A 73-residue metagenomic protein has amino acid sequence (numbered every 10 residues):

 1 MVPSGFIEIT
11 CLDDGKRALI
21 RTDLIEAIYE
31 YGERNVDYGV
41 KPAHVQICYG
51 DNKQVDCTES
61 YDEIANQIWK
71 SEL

Functional and structural regions predicted by a protein language model:
V2-L19, D23-L73: Acidic, Ser/Thr- and proline-rich intrinsically disordered linker/docking segments of eukaryotic scaffolds
